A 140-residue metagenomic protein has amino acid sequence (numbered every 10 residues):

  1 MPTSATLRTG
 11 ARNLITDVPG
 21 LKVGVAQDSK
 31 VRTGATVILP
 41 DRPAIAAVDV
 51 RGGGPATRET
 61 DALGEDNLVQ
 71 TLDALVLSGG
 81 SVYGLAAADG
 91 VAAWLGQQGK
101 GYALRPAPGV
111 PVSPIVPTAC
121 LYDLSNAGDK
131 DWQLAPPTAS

Functional and structural regions predicted by a protein language model:
M1-S140: Alpha/propeptide regions of enzymes that mature by internal proteolysis
